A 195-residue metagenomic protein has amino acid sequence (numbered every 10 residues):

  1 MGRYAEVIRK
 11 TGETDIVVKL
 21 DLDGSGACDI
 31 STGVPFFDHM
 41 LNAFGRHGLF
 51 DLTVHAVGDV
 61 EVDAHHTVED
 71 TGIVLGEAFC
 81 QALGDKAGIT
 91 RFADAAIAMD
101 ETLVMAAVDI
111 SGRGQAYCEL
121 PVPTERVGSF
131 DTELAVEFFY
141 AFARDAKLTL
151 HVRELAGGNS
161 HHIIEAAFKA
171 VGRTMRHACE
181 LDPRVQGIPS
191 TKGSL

Functional and structural regions predicted by a protein language model:
M1-L195: Structural preference for solvent-exposed beta-strand-turn elements and adjacent flexible terminal/loop segments within
